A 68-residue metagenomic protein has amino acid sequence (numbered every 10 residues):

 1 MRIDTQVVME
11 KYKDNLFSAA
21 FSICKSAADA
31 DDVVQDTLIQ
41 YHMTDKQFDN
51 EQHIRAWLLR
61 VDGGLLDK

Functional and structural regions predicted by a protein language model:
M1-S18, S22, A28-D31: A short, charge-rich alpha-helical start-of-domain segment used by transcription regulators
R2, L38-H53: Sigma70-family region 2
Q6-V7, G63-L65: Short, surface-exposed, charge-dense and proline/glycine-enriched linear segments
V7, F21, D45-D49, W57: Short N-terminal micro-motifs specific to bacterial/archaeal maturation and metal-cluster initiation sites
S18, D32-I39, Q52-G64: Structural recognition of an alpha-helix C-terminal capping motif at a helix-to-coil junction
S26-A27, D31, T37, T44: Hydrophobic alpha-helical elements and their junctions with loops/disorder across both membrane and soluble proteins
